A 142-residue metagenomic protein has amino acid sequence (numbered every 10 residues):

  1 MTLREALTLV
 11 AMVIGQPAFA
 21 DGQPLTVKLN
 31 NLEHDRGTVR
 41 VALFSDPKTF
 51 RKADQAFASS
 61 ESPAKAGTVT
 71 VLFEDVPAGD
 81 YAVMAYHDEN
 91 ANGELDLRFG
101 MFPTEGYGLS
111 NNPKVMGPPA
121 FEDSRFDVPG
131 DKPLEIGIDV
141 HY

Functional and structural regions predicted by a protein language model:
M1-L7: Bacterial N-terminal signal peptides that target proteins for export
G15-P17: N-terminal signal peptide c-region/cleavage motif recognized by signal peptidases
F19-S45, E94-Y142: Primarily secretory-pathway and cell-envelope proteins
H34, K65, P77-A78, G130: Surface-exposed loops/turns
K52-A66: Short, acidic Ser/Thr/Gly-rich low-complexity loop/linker segments typical of extracellular and cell-surface proteins
V69-D75: Exposed aromatic-hydrophobic patches
G79-A85: A short tyrosine-centered beta-strand micro-motif
Y86-N90: Acidic, divalent-cation-chelating loop motifs in proteins
